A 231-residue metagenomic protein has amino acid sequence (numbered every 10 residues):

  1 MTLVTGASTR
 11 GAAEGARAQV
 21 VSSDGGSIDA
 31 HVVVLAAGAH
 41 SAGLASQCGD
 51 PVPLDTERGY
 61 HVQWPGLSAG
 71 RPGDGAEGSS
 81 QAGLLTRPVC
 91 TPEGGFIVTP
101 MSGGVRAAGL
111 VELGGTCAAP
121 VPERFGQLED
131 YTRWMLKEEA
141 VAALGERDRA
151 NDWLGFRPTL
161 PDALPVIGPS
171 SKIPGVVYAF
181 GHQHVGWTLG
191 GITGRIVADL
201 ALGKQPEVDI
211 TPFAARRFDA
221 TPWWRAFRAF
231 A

Functional and structural regions predicted by a protein language model:
T2-R17, G26-P174: Active-site substrate-recognition segment that forms the wall of the catalytic cavity or substrate channel
V20-S23, G181: Short beta-strand segments that buttress and anchor functional surface loops
V20-V21, V62, F213: Well-ordered beta-strand positions enriched in small/hydrophobic/aromatic, beta-favoring residues
S22-S23, T159, T188, T193: Ser/Thr-centric signal marking residues that sit in or immediately flank functional binding/regulatory motifs
L164-A231: C-terminal lid/capping helical subdomain adjacent to the catalytic/cofactor pocket in oxidative enzymes
